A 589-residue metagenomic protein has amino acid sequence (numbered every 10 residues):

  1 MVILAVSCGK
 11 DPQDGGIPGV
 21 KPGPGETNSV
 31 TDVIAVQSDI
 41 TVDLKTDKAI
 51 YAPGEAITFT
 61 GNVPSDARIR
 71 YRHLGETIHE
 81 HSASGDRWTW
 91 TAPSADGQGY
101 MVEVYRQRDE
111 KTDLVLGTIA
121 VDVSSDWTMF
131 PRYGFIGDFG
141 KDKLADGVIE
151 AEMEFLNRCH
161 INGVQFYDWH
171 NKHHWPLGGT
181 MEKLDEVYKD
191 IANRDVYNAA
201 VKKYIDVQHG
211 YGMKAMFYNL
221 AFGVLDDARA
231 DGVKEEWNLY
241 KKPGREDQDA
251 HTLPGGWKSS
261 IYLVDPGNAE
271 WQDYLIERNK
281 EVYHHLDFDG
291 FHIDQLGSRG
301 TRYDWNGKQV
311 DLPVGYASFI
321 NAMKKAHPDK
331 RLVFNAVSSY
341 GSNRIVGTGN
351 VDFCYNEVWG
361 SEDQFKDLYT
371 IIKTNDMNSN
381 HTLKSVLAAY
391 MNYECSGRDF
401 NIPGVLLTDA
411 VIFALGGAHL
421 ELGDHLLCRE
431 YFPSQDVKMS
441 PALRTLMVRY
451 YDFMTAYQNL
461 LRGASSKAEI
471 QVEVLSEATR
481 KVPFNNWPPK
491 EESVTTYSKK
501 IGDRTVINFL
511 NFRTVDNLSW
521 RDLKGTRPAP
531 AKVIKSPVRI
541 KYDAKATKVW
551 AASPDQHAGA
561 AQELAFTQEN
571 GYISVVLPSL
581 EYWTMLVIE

Functional and structural regions predicted by a protein language model:
I3-S38: Bacterial Sec-dependent N-terminal signal peptides
L116-K172: An acidic-aromatic substrate-binding cleft motif
S125-D146, F217-L286: Active-site-adjacent "subsite" loops/lids of carbohydrate-active enzymes
H170-V201, R229-P266, G297-V314: Aromatic- and acidic-residue-enriched carbohydrate-binding clefts of CAZyme catalytic domains
P266-F353, W359-I371, S379: Active-site neighborhood of glycoside hydrolase catalytic domains
Q295, H381-V472: Aromatic/acidic polysaccharide-binding cleft in carbohydrate-active enzymes
K481-A544, T584: Carbohydrate-binding surface patches
Q568-E589: C-terminal beta-strand-rich structural cap/linker in extracellular carbohydrate-active enzymes
